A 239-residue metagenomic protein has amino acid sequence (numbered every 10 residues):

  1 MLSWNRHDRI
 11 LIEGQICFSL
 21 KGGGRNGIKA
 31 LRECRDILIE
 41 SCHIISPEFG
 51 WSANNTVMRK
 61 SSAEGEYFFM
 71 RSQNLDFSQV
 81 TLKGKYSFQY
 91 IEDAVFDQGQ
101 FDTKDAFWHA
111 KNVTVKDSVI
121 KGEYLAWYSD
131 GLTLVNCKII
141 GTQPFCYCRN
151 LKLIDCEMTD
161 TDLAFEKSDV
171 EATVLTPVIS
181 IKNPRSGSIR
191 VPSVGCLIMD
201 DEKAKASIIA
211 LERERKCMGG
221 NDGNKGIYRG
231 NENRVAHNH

Functional and structural regions predicted by a protein language model:
M1-H239: Long, distal/terminal scaffolding or interaction modules with repetitive or compositionally biased sequence
